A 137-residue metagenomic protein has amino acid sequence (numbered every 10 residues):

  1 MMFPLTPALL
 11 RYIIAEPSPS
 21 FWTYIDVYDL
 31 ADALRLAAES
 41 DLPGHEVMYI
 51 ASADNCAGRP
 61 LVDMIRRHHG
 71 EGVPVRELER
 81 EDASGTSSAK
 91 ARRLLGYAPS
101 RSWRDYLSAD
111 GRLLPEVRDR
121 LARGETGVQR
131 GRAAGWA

Functional and structural regions predicted by a protein language model:
M1-A15, L36-M48: Glycine/proline-rich active-site loop of Rossmann-fold NAD(P)-dependent oxidoreductases
R11-S20, S108: Short, flexible active-site loops
P19-S20, R80, L95: Generic anion/oxyanion-binding catalytic loop in active/binding sites
W22-L30: A conserved structural motif in NAD(P)-dependent oxidoreductases
V27, G58, P99-S100: Amphipathic alpha-helical segment in the mid-to-C-terminal domain of diverse UDP/GDP-sugar glycosyltransferases
A31-S88, L121, G131-W136: Mid/C-terminal beta-alpha module of Rossmann-like enzyme folds, strongest in SDR-family dehydrogenases/epimerases
V75, S100-R101: A generic structural-conservation signal
D82, S88-L94, R101-A137: Amphipathic terminal alpha-helices
